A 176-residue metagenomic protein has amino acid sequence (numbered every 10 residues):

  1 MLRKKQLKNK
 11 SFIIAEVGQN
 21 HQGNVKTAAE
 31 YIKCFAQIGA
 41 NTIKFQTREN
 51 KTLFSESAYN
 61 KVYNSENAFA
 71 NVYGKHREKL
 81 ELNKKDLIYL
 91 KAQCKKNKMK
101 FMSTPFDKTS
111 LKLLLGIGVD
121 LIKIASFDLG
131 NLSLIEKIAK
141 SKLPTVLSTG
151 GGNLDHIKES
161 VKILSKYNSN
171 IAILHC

Functional and structural regions predicted by a protein language model:
M1-A15: N-terminal amphipathic alpha-helix/helix-capping segment at the start of soluble metabolic enzymes
E16, F35, L114, S148 (+1 more regions): Conserved, mostly hydrophobic/aromatic
V25, S55-Y59, E81-I88, K112 (+2 more regions): Active-site-adjacent beta->alpha loops and helix N-cap segments on the catalytic face of soluble alpha/beta enzymes
E30-R48, I117-G118: Catalytic domains of carbohydrate-active enzymes, especially glycoside hydrolases
G39, L113-I122, A139-T145, S165-N170: Glycine-enriched alpha-helix->loop->beta-strand junction motifs that scaffold or abut catalytic
N41-E81: Glycine-rich, proline-tolerant flexible connector loops at the mouths of alpha/beta enzymes
T42-K44, M102-S103, L121-K123, V146 (+1 more regions): Conserved beta-strand positions in the central sheet of alpha/beta enzyme cores
S65-L132: Active-site beta->alpha loop and helix N-cap motifs at the rims of alpha/beta catalytic domains
